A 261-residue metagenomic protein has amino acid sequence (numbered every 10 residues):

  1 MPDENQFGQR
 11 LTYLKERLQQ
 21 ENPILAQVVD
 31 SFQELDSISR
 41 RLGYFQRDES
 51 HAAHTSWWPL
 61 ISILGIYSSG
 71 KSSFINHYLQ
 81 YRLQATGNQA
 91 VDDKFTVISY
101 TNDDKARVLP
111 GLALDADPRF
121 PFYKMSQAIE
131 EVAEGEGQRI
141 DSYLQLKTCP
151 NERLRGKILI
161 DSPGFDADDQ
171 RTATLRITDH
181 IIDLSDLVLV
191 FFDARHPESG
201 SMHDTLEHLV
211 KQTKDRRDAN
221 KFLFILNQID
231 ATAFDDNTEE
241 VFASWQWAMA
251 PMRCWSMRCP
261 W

Functional and structural regions predicted by a protein language model:
M1-Y67, Y81-T148: N-terminal low-complexity/disordered regulatory or targeting extensions
H51, D117-I158, D166-W255: Conserved C-terminal guanine-recognition region of P-loop GTPase G domains, centered on the G4
L64-G65, N76, G87-A90, F192-D193 (+1 more regions): Glycine-rich, histidine-containing beta strand-loop boundary motifs that form or position
G70, K105, A167: Short, acidic Gly/Pro/Ser/Thr-rich loop/turn segments
S72-Q84: A conserved segment at the C-terminal end of the G1
D161: Conserved active-site aspartate in kinases
M257-W261: Beta-strand-loop-alpha "switch" segments that mediate conformational coupling across diverse proteins
